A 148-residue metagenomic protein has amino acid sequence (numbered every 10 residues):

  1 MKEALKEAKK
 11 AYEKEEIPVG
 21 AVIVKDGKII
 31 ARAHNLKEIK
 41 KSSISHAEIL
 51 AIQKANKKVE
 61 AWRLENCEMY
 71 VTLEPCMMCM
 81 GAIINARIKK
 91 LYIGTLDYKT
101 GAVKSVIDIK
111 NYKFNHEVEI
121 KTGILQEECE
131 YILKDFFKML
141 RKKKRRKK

Functional and structural regions predicted by a protein language model:
M1-Y12, P75-K148: Zinc-dependent deaminase
A4, A8-A11, A21, A31 (+2 more regions): Small-residue (primarily alanine) positions within well-ordered alpha-helices, especially packing/interaction faces
E15-V19, E65: Short, basic and Ser/Thr-rich N-terminal targeting/leader segments
V19-G27: Short beta-strand scaffold segments in enzyme catalytic cores
I30-K37, E117: Short beta->alpha transition motifs characteristic of CBS
N35-K40, I107: Short glycine-enriched, charge-decorated loop/helix-capping segments at active-site entrances that position
K37, V71, T95: Residues that line or immediately flank small-molecule/substrate-binding pockets and catalytic motifs
K41-S45, I49-I84: Helix-adjacent hinge/juxtasegments
